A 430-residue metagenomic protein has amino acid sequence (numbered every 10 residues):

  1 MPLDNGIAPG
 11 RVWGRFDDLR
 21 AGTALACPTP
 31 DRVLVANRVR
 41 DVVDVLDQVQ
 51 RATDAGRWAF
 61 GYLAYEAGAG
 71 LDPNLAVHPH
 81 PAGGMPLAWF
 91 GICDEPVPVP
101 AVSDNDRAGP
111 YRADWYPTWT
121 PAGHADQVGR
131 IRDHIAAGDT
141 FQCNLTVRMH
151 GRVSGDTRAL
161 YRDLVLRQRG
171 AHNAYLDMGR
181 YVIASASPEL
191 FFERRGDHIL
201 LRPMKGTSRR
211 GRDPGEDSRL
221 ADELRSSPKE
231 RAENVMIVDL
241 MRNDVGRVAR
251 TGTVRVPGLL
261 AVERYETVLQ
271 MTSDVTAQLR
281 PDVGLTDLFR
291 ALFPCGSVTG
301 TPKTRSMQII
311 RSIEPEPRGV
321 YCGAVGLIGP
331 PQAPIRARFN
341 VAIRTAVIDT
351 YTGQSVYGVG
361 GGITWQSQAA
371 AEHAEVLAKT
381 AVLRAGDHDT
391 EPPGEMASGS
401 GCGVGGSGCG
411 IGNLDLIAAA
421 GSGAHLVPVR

Functional and structural regions predicted by a protein language model:
M1-M396, G401-C402, C409, I417-R430: Extended alpha-helical targeting/anchoring segments, especially N-terminal organellar/secretory targeting helices
